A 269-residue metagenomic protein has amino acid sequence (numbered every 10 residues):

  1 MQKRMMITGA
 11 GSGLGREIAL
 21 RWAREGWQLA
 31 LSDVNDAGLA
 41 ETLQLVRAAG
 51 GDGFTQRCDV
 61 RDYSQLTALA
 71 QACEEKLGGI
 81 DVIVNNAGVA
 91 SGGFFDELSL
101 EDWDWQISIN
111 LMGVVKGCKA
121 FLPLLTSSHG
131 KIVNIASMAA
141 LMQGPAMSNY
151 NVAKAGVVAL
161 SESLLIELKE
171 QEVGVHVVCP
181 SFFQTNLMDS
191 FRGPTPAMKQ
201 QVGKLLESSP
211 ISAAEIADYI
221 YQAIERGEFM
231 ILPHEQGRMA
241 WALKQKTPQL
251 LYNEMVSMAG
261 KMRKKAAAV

Functional and structural regions predicted by a protein language model:
M1-L29: Canonical Rossmann dinucleotide-binding motif of NAD(H)/NADP(H)-dependent dehydrogenases/reductases, specifically
E25-E41: Conserved glycine-rich Rossmann-like NAD(P)H-binding loop of the short-chain dehydrogenase/reductase
D36-A37, R57-A68, L100: The beta1-alpha1 cofactor-binding region of Rossmann-like NAD(H)/NADP(H)-dependent oxidoreductases
F94-F95, S99-I107: Substrate-binding pocket helix/loop in short-chain dehydrogenase/reductase
C118, A153: Active-site helix of classical SDR
S137: Residue(s) in the substrate-gating loop at a strand-loop-helix junction that position the organic substrate next
E170-E235: SDR active-site lid
